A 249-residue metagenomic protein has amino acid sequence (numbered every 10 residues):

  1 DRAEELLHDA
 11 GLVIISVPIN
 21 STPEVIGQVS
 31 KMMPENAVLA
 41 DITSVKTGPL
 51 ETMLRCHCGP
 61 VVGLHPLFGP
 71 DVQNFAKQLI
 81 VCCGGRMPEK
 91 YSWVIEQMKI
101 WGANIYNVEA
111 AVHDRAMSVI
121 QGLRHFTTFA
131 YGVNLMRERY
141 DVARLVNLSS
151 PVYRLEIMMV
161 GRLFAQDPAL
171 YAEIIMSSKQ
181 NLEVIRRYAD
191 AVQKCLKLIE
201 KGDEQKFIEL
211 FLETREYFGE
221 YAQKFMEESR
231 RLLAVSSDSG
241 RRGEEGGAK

Functional and structural regions predicted by a protein language model:
D1-E4, P66-L67: Conserved SAM/SAH-binding loop
E4-L6, E24, P88-E96, G132-V142: Short, basic, helix/turn surface patches
E4-S30: Rossmann-like NAD(P)-binding element
S16-P18, T43, G84: Glycine-rich, N-terminal phosphate-binding loop of Rossmann-like dinucleotide-binding domains
M32-G48: ADP-ribose/adenylate-binding Rossmann-like module
V45-V108, D114: Rossmann-fold dinucleotide-binding core
E109-G240: An accessory alpha-helical subdomain
R241-K249: Short polybasic linear motifs
